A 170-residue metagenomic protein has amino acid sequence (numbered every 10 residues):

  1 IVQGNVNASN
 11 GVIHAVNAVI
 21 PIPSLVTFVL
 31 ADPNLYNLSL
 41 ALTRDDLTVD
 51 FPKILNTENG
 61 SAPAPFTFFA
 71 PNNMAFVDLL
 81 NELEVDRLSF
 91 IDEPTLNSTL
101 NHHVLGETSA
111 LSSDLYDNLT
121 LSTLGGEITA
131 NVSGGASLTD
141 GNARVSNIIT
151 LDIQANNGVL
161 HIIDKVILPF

Functional and structural regions predicted by a protein language model:
I1-F170: Mature, structured domains of secreted/extracytosolic soluble proteins
